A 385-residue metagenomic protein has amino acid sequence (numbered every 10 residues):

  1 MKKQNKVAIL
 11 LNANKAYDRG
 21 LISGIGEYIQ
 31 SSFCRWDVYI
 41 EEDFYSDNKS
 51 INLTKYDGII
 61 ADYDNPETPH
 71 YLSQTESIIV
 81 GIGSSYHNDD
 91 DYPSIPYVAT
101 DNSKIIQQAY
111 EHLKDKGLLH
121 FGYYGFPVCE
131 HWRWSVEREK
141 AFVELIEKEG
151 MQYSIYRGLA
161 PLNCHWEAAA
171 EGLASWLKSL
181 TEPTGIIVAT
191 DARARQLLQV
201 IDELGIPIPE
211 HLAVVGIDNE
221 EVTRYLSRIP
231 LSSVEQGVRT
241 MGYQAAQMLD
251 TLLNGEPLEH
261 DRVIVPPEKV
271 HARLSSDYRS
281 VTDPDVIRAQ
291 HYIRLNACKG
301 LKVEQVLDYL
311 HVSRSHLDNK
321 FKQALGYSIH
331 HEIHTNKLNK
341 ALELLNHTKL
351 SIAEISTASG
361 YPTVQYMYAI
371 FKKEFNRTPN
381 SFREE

Functional and structural regions predicted by a protein language model:
M1-G58, T68-V303, L307-R314, D318 (+8 more regions): Bacterial carbohydrate/catabolite-sensing allosteric modules
E304, H330, A353, A369 (+1 more regions): Residues within the helices of the helix-turn-helix
F321-S328, I370-F382: A secondary-structure capping/hinge motif
